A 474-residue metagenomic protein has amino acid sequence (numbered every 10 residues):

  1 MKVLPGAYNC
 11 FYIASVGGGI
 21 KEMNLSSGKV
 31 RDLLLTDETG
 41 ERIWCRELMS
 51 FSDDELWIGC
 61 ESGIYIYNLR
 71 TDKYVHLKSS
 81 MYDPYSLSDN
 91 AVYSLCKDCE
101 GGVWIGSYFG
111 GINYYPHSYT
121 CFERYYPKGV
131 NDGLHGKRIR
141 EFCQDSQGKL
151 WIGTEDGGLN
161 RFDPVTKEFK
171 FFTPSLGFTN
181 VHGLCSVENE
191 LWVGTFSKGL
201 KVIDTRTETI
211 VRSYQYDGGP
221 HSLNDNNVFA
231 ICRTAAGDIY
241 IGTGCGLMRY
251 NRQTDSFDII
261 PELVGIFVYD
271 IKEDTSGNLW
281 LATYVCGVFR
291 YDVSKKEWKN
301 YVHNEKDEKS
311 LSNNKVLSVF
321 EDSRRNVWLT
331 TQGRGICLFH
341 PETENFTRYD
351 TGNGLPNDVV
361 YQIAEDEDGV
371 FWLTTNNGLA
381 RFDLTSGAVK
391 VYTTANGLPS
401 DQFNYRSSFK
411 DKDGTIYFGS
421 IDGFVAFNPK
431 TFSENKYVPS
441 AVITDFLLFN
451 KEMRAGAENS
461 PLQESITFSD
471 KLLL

Functional and structural regions predicted by a protein language model:
P5-Y8, S50-D53, K97-E100, Q144-Q147 (+6 more regions): Residue-level detector of Asp-centered blade-edge/turn motifs that repeat once per structural unit in beta-propeller
C10-I13, E55-W57, G102-I105, K149-W151 (+6 more regions): Conserved beta-propeller blade signature
V16-I20, S62-Y65, Y108-I112, E155-L159 (+6 more regions): Loop/turn residues immediately N-terminal
N24-G28, N68-D72, P116-T120, D163-K167 (+6 more regions): Short loop/turn segments that connect beta-strands within beta-propeller blades
L33, E55, S94, S146 (+8 more regions): Coil residues (strongly favoring Ser/Thr
D37-C45, V75-K97, G106-Y115, F122-Q144 (+10 more regions): Residue-level "micro-hotspots" composed of small/polar
Y74-L77, V92, V103-I105, L150 (+17 more regions): Fold-core signature of tandem repeat domains
T179-G183: Blade-loop segments of beta-propeller domains
